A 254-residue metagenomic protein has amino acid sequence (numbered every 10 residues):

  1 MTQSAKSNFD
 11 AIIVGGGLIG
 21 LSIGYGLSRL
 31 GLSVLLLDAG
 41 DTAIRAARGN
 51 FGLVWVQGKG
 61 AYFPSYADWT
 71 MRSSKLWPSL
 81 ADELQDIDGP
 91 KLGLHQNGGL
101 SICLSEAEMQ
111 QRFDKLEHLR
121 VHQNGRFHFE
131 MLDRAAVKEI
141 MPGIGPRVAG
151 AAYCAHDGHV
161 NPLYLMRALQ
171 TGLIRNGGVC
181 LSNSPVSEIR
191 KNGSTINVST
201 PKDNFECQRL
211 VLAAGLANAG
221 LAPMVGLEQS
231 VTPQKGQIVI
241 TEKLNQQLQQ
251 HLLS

Functional and structural regions predicted by a protein language model:
M1-N8: A short, basic/flexible loop-to-alpha-helix module at the beginning of a structural domain
F9-L36: N-terminal Rossmann-like FAD-binding beta1-loop-alpha1 element of flavoenzymes
G17-L18, D41, L216: Residue-level detector of alpha-helix initiation sites
S22, P64-A67, D88, I189-S254: Flavin-dependent oxidoreductases
S28-N50: Glycine-rich FAD pyrophosphate-binding loop
L53-I140: Dinucleotide-binding Rossmann-like beta1-alpha1 core, especially the glycine-rich loop that anchors the ADP
A152-R209: Helical element adjacent to the flavin cofactor pocket in flavoenzyme catalytic cores
